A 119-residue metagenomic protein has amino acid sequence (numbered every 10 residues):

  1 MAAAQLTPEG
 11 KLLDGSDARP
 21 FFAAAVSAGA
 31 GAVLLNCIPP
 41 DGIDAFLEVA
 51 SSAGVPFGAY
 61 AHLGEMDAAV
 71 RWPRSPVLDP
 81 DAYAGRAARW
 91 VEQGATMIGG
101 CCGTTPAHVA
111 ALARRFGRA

Functional and structural regions predicted by a protein language model:
M1-A119: Domain-level signal for soluble alpha/beta catalytic cores
